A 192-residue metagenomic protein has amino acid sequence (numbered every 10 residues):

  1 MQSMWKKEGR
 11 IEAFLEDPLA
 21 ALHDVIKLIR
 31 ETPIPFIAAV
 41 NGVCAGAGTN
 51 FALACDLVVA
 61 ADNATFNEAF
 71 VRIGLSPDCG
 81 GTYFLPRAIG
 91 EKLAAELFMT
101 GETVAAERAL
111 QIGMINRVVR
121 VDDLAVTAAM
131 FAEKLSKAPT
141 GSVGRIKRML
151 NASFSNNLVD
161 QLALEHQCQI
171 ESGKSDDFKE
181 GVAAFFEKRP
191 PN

Functional and structural regions predicted by a protein language model:
M1-L28, C44, G74, N157: Glycine- (often His-adjacent) and acidic-residue-rich active-site loop that binds/positions the CoA thioester
L19, H23, G46, T103 (+2 more regions): Glycine-rich phosphate-binding loop at the start of an alpha helix
L22, T82, E91-A94, A132 (+3 more regions): A general structural signal for well-ordered alpha-helical segments in protein cores
D24-E31, A39, A45-M99, I112 (+1 more regions): CoA-thioester-processing core
V59-T65, A106, I115-A163, I170-D176 (+1 more regions): C-terminal long alpha-helix characteristic of the crotonase
A183-N192: Terminal low-complexity tails and localization/encapsulation signals of metabolic enzymes
